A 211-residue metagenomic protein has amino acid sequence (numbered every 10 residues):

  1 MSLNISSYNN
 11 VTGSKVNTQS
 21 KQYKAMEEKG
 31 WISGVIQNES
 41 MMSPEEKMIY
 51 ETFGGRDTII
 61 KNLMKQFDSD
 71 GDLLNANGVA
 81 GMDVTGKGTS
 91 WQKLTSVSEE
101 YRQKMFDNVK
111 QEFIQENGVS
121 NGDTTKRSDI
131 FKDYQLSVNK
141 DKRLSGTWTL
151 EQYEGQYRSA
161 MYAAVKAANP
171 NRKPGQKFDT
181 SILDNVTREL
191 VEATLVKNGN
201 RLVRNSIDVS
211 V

Functional and structural regions predicted by a protein language model:
M1-V211: Type III/flagellar secretion export determinants
